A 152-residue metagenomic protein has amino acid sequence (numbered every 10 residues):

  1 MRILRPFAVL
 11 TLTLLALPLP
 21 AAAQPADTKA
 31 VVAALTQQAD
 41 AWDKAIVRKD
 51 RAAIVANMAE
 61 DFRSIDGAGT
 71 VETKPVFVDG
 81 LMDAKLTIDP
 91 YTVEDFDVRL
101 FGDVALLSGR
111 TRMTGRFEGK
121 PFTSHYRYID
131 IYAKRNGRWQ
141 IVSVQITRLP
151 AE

Functional and structural regions predicted by a protein language model:
M1-R5: Positively charged n-region of N-terminal signal peptides that target proteins for export
F7-P18: Bacterial N-terminal signal peptides
L19-A23: Sec/Tat signal peptide C-region and signal peptidase I cleavage site
Q24-A56, D61-E152: A beta-strand edge to alpha-helix "cap/lid" segment located at domain peripheries
